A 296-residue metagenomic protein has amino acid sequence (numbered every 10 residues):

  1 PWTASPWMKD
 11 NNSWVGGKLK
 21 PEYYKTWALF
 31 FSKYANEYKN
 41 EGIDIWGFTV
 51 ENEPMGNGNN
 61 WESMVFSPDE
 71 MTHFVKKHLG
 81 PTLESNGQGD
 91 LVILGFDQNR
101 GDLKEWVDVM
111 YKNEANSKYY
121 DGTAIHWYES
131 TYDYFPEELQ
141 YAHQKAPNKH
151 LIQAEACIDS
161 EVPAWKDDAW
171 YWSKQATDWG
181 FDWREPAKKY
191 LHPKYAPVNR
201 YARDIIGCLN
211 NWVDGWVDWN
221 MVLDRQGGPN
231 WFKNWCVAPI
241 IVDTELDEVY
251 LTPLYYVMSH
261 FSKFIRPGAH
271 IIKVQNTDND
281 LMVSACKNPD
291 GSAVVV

Functional and structural regions predicted by a protein language model:
P1, V50-P54, F96-N99, I125-E129 (+2 more regions): Active-site-proximal beta-strand/loop segments in catalytic clefts of secreted hydrolases
P1-A115: Substrate-binding cleft and catalytic face of glycoside hydrolase catalytic domains, especially the flexible beta-alpha
A4-P6, N57-N60, D102-E105, T131-E137 (+2 more regions): Extracytoplasmic/secreted cell-surface and envelope-processing proteins
D44, Y111-T123, R203-D214: Structural recognition of alpha->loop->beta junctions
F48, T123, C208, W216 (+2 more regions): Conserved, mostly hydrophobic/aromatic
G87-L94, K118-D182, D204: Glycoside hydrolase catalytic-domain groove-lining segments
Q153-V257, K273-N276: Aromatic/acidic polysaccharide-binding cleft in carbohydrate-active enzymes
K263, V274-V296: Carbohydrate-binding surface patches
